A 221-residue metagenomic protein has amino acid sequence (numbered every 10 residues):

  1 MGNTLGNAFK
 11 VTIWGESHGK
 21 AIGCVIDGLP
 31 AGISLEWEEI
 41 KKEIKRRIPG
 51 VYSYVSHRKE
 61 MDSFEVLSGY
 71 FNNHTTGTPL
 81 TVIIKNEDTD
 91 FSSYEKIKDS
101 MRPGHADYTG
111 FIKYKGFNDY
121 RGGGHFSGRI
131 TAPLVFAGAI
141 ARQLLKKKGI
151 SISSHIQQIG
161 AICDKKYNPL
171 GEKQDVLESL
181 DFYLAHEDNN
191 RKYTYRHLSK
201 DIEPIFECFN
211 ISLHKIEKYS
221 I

Functional and structural regions predicted by a protein language model:
M1, R102-F117: Acidic-glycine-rich active-site phosphate/pyrophosphate-binding loop
M1-A8: Short, Gly/Pro- and small/polar-rich lid/capping loops
F9-L29, R129-A141, I221: Conserved phosphate/anionic-ligand binding catalytic regions in large, soluble enzymes, centered on
S17, A21, G32-Y54: Alpha/propeptide regions of enzymes that mature by internal proteolysis
G32-W37, F91-S93, H214-I216: Short, conserved charged micro-motifs
E43-P103, D107-T109: Glycine-rich, N-terminal phosphate-binding loop and its surrounding beta-alpha-beta segment
K113-K200, K215-I221: Glycine-rich, mobile lid/loop segments that gate access to catalytic sites or pores
E207-L213: Short, surface-exposed ligand-recognition loops at beta-strand->loop->(often short) alpha-helix junctions that present
